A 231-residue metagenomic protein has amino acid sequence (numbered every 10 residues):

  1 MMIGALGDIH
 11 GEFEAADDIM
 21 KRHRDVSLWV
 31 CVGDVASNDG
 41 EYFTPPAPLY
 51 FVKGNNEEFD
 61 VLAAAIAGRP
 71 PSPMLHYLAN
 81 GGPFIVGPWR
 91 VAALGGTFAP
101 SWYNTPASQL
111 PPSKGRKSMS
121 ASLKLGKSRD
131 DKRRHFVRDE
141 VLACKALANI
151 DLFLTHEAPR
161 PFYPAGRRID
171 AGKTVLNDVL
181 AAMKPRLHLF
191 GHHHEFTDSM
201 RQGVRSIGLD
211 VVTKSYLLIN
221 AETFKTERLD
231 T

Functional and structural regions predicted by a protein language model:
M1-G4, P83-A93, N149-L152, M200-S206 (+1 more regions): Beta-strand-turn-beta hairpins that frame and shape the catalytic cleft of phosphate-ester-processing enzymes
M1-P48, E58-F59, G68, L147-N149: N-terminal active-site segment of His-dependent metallophosphoesterases
L6-H10, G33-A36, N55-E57, G81-G82 (+4 more regions): Active-site metal-binding loops of divalent metal-dependent hydrolases
M20, R24, P71, L75-P88 (+1 more regions): Short amphipathic alpha-helices and their capping/turn segments at secondary-structure boundaries
W29, F153, H188: Receiver (REC) domain switch-region micro-motif
E41-T44, P48-K124: A basic- and aromatic-enriched beta-loop-alpha substructure that forms the phosphate/nucleotide- and DNA/RNA-contacting
T44-E58, G68, P73, R160-L229: Conserved beta-sheet core of the metallophosphoesterase superfamily
W89-G166: Active-site-proximal loop/helix segment associated with metal-binding centers of metalloenzymes
